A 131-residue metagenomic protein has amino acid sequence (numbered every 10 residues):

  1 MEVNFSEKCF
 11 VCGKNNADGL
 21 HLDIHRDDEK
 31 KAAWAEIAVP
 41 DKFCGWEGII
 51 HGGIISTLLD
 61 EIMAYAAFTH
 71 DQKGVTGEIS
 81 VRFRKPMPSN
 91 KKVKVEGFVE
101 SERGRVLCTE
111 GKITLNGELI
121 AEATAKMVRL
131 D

Functional and structural regions predicted by a protein language model:
M1-K42: Non-catalytic linker/capping segments at the edges of enzyme domains
H25-D27, F98-E102: Short beta-strand micro-motifs enriched in acidic
A33-A35, G77-I79, V95, T109 (+1 more regions): Hydrophobic residues positioned within well-ordered beta-strands of beta-sheet architectures
E36-T57: A conserved, well-ordered hydrophobic junction motif at loop->secondary-structure transitions
I37-V39, F83, R129: Hydrophobic residues in beta-strands and at strand termini
I62-K94: Hydrophobic beta-strand-centered segment that forms part of the acyl-chain substrate-binding groove
M87-S89, E100-D131: HotDog/MaoC-like acyl-thioester-processing domains
